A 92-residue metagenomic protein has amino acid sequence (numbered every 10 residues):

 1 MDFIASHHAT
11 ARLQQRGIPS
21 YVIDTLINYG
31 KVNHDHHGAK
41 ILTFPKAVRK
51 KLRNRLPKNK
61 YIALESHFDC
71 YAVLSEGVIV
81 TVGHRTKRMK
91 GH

Functional and structural regions predicted by a protein language model:
M1-H92: Ribonuclease/tRNase effector modules and their secretory precursors
